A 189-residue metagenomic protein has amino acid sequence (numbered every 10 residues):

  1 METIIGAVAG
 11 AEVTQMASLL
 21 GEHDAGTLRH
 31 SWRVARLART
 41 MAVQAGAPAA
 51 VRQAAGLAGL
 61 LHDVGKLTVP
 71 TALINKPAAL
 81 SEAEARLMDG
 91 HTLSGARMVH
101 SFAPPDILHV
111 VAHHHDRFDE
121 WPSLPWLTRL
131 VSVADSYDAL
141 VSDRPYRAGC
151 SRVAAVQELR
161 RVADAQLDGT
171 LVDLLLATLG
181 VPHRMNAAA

Functional and structural regions predicted by a protein language model:
E2-A189: Histidine- and acidic-residue-rich, metal-dependent catalytic cores
